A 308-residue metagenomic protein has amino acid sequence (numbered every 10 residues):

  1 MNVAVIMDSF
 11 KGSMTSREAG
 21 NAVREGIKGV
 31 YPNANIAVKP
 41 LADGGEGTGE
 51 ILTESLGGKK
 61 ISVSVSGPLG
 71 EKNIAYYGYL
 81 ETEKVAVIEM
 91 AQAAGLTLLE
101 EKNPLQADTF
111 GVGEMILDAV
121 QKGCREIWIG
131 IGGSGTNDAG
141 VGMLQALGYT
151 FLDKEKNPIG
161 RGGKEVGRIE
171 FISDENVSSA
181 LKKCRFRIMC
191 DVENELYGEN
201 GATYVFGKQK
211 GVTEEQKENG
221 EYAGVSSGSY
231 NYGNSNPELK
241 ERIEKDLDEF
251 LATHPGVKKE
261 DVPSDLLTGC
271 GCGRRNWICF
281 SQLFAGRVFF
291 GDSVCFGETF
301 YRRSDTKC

Functional and structural regions predicted by a protein language model:
M1-I131, G135-C308: N-terminal loops that bind phosphate or other acidic moieties and the adjacent beta-alpha structural core
